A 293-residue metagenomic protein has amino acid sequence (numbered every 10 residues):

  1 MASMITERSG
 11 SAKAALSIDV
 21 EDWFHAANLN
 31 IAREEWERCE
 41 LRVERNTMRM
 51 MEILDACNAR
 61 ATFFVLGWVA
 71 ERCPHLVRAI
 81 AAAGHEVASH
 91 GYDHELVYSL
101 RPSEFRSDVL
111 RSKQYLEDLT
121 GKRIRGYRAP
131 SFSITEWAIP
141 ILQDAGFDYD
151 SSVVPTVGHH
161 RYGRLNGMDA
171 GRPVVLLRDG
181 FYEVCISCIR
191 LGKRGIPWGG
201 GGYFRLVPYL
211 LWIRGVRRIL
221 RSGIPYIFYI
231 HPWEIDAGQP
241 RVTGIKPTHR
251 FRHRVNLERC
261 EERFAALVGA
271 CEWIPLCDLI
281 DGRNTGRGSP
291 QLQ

Functional and structural regions predicted by a protein language model:
A2-A83: Active-site beta->alpha N-cap acidic-glycine motif
S3-R8, E117-D118, K122-Y229: Active-site-adjacent pocket scaffolds in enzyme catalytic domains
W23-N28, G192-R194, A237-V242: Short acidic/His/Gly/Ser-rich catalytic and metal-binding motifs that mark active-site loops of diverse hydrolases
E40-E44, P102-L110, Y209, R254 (+1 more regions): Non-membrane alpha-helical structural segments and their capping/turn regions in soluble enzymes
T47-M51, P74-R78, R106-K113, I139 (+2 more regions): Generic structural signal for well-ordered alpha-helices, preferentially at hydrophobic/aromatic core positions
A56-C57, L206-Q293: C-terminal domain-boundary segment and adjacent tail
C57-W137, F147, S152-V153, V157 (+2 more regions): Metal-dependent polysaccharide deacetylase catalytic core of the NodB/CE4 family, i.e., the active-site-bearing domain
